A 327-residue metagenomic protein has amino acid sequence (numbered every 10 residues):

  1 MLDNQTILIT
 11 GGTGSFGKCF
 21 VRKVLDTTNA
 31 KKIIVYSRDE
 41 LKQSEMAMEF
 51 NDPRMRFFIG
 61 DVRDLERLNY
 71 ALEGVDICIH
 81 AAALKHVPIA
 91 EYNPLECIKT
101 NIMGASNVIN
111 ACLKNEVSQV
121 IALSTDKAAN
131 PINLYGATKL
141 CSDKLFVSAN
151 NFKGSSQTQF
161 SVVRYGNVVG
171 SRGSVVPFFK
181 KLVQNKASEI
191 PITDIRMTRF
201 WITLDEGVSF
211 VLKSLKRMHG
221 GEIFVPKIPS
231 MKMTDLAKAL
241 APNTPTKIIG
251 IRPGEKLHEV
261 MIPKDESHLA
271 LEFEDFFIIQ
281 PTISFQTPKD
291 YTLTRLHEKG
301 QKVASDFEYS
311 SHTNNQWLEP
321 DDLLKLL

Functional and structural regions predicted by a protein language model:
N4, K114, S148-L327: Strand-loop microenvironment adjacent to phosphate/nucleotide-handling motifs in alpha/beta enzyme folds
T6-D26: N-terminal Rossmann NAD(P)H-binding glycine-rich loop of SDR-like oxidoreductase domains
T10, L72-A81, A122: Rossmann-fold scaffold of SDR-type NAD(P)-dependent oxidoreductases
K23-K32, E116: Conserved S-adenosyl-L-methionine
T28-K42: Conserved glycine-rich Rossmann-like NAD(P)H-binding loop of the short-chain dehydrogenase/reductase
S37, F58-I59, K99, I248: Conserved residues in the N-terminal Rossmann fold of short-chain dehydrogenase/reductase
R56-I77: Conserved Rossmann-fold cofactor-binding substructure of NAD(P)-dependent oxidoreductases
H80, L84-L140, K144, S148: Conserved Rossmann-fold NAD(P)-dependent oxidoreductase catalytic core, especially the SDR/UDP-sugar
